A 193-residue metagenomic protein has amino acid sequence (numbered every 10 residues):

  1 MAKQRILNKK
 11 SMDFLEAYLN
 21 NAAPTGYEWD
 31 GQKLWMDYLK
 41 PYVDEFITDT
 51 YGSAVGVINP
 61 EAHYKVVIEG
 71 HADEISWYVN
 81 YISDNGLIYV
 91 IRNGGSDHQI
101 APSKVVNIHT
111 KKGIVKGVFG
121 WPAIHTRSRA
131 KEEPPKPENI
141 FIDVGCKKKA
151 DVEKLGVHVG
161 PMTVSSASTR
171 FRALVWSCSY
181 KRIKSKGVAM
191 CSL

Functional and structural regions predicted by a protein language model:
M1-L193: N-terminal hydrophobic/helix-forming segments and targeting peptides
